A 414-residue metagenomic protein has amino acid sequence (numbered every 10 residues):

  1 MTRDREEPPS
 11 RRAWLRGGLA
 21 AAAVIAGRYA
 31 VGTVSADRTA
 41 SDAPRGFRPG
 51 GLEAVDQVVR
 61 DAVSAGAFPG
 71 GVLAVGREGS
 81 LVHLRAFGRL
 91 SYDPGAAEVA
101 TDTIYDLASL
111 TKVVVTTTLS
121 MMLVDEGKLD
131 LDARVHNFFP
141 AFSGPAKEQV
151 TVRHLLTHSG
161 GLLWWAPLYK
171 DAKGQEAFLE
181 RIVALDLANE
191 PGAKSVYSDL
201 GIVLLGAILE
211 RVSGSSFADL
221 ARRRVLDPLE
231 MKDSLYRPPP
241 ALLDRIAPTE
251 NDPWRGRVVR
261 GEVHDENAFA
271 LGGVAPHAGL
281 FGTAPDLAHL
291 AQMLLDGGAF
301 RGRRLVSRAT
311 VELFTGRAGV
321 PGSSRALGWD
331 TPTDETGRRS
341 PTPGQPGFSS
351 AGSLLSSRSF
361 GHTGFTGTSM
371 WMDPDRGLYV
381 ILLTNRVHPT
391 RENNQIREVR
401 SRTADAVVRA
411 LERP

Functional and structural regions predicted by a protein language model:
M1-A13, A20-I25: N-terminal secretory signal peptides
A30-R38: Signal peptide processing junction and immediate N-terminal pro/mature segment of secreted/exported proteins
A43-L107, K128-D130, E180, D265 (+3 more regions): Short, conserved catalytic-motif segment at the N-terminal edge
S64-G76, P94-H154, N189-L200, A275-A278: Short active-site loop at a secondary-structure junction that contains or immediately precedes the catalytic residue(s)
A74, H154-L156, M370-W371, Y379-L382: Structural recognition of the beta-strand scaffold that forms the well-ordered cores of secreted hydrolase catalytic
L81-S91, P145-S357: Short, surface-exposed loop or secondary-structure junction motifs that flank catalytic or metal-binding residues
S359, T366-Y379: Short, surface-exposed beta-strand/loop micro-motifs that present aromatic residues
I396-P414: Surface-exposed amphipathic alpha-helical segments
